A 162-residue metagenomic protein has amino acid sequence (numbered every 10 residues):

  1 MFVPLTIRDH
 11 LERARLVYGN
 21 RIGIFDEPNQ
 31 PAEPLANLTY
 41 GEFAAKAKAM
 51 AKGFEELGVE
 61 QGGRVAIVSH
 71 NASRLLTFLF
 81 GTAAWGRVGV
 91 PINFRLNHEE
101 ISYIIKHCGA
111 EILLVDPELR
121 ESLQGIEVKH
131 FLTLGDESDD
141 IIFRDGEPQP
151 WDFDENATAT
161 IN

Functional and structural regions predicted by a protein language model:
F2, E12, E56-L57, A84-F143 (+1 more regions): Structural core segment of the AMP-binding/adenylate-forming
F2-F25, A45, A159: A short N-terminal helical cap/helix-turn-helix that marks the beginning of AMP-binding/adenylate-forming
G19-I22, G146-N162: Conserved pre-ATP/AMP-binding loop-to-beta segment of ANL
G23-A72, L76-F80, N97-S102, D152: Conserved AMP-binding/adenylate-forming core of the ANL superfamily
G53, G81, V88, A157-T160: Residue-level recognition of specific faces of alpha-helices
V65, T82, L113, T158: Conserved S/T- and glycine-rich ATP-binding loop of Class I adenylate-forming
A66, V90, L132, A159-N162: Conserved hydrophobic packing residues within short motifs/helices of P-loop NTPase cores of ABC-family ATPases
